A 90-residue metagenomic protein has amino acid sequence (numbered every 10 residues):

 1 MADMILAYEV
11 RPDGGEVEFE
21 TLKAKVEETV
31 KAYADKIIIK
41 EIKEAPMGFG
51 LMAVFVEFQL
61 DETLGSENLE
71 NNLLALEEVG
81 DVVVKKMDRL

Functional and structural regions predicted by a protein language model:
M1-L90: Long, contiguous binding/interaction regions
